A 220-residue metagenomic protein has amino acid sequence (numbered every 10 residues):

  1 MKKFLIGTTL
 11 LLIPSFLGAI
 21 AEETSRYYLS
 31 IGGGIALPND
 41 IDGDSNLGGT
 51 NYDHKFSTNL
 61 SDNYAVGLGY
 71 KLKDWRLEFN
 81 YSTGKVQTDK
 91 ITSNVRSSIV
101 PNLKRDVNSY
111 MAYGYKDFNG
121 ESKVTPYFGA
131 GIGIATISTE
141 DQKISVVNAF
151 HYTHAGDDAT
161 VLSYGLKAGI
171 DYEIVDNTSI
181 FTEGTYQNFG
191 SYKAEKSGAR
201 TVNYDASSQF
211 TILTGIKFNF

Functional and structural regions predicted by a protein language model:
M1-R26: Cleavable N-terminal export/targeting peptides
A19-K71, T139, T211, K217-N219: Short glycine/proline- and aromatic-enriched beta-strand/turn motifs that initiate or cap beta-hairpins
E22, G67-I144, Q209-F220: Gram-negative (and chloroplast) outer-membrane scaffold detector with strong preference for beta-barrel transmembrane
L29-I35, F79-T83, F128-I134, I170 (+1 more regions): Transmembrane beta-barrel strands of outer-membrane/channel proteins
I41-T50, T88-S97, S138-A149, K193-R200: Outer-membrane beta-barrel translocator domains and adjoining extracellular loop/strand segments of Gram-negative
D53-L60, I99-D106, G120, F150-T160 (+1 more regions): Replace "Gram-negative outer membrane beta-barrel proteins" with "bacterial and organellar outer membrane beta-barrel
Y81-S82, V86, K90, I174-F220: Predominantly the C-terminal beta-signal and adjacent terminal strand-loop region of outer-membrane beta-barrel
